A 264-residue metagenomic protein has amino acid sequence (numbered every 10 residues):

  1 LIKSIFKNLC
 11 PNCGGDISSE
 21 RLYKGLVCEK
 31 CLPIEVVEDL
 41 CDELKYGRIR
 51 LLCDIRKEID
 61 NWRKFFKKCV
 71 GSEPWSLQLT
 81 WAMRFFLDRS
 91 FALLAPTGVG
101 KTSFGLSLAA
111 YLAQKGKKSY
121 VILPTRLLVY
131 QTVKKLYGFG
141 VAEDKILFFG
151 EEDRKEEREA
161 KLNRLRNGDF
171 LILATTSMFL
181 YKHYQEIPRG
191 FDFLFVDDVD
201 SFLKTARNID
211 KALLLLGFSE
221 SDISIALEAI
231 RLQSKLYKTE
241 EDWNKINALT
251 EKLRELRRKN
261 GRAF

Functional and structural regions predicted by a protein language model:
L1-F264: N-terminal helicase ATP-binding lobe
